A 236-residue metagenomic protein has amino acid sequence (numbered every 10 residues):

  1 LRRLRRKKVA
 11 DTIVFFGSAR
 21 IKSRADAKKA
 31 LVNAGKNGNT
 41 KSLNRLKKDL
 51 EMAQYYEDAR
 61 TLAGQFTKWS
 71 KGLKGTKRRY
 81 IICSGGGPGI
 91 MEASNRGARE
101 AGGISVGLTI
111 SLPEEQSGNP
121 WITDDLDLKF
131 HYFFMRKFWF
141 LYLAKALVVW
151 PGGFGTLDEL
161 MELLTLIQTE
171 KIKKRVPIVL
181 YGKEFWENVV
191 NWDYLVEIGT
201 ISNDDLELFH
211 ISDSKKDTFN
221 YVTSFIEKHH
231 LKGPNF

Functional and structural regions predicted by a protein language model:
L1-G107: Glycine-rich beta-alpha loop segments
R5-K8, L73-K77, R99, N119-W121 (+3 more regions): Solvent-exposed alpha-helices and their adjacent loops that cap or buttress functional pockets in soluble metabolic
A30-V32, R99-E100, E162-I167, Y194-E197 (+1 more regions): Short, solvent-exposed amphipathic alpha-helical segments in soluble enzyme and RNA/protein-processing domains
R78-I81, K174-P177, L206-F209: Residue-level recognition of the N-termini of beta-strands and the immediately preceding loop/turn
C83-W150, M161, W186: Phosphate/pyrophosphate-binding betaalpha-module
G102-E115, T165-N188, D204: Short, acidic/small-residue loops that bind anionic groups at enzyme active sites
F133-L180, H229: Active-site/ligand-binding-proximal alpha/beta "capping" segment
L180-F236: C-terminal functional extensions of proteins
